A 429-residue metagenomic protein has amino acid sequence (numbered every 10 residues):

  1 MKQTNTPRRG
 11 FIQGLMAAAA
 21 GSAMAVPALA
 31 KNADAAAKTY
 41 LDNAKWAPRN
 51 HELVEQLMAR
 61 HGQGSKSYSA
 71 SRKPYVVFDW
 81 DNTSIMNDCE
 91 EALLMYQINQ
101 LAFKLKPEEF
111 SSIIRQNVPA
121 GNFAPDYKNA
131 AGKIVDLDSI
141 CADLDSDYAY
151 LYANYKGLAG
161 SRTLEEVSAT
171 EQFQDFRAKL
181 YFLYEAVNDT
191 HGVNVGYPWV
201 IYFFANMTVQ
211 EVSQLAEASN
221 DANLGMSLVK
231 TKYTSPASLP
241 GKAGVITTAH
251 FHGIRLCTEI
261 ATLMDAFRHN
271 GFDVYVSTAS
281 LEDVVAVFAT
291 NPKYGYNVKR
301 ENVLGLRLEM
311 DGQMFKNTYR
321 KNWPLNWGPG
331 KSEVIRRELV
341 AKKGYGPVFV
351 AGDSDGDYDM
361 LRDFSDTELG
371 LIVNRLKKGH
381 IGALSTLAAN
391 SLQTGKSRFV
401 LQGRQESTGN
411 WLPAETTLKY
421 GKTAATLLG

Functional and structural regions predicted by a protein language model:
K2-A18: N-terminal secretory signal peptides and thylakoid transit peptides that target proteins across membranes
T4, A25-E52: C-terminal segment of N-terminal export signals and the immediately downstream linker at the start of the mature
A36-A44, Y68, D189-H191, M207-G429: C-terminal cap/substrate-recognition subdomain and adjoining C-terminal extension of metal-dependent phosphatase-like
E52-S65, S69: Mature N-terminal segment immediately following signal peptide/propeptide cleavage in secreted/periplasmic
S69-R72, S84-Q116, G132: Active-site neighborhood of HAD-like aspartate-dependent phosphohydrolases
P74-N87, L361: Asp-based phosphoryl-transfer active-site loop
D81-T83, C89-E90, L308, R375-K377: Solvent-exposed coil/turn segments that connect beta secondary-structure elements in extracytoplasmic/periplasmic
L105-A205: Non-catalytic, alpha-helical, charged scaffold/linker segments that couple or flank catalytic or architectural cores
